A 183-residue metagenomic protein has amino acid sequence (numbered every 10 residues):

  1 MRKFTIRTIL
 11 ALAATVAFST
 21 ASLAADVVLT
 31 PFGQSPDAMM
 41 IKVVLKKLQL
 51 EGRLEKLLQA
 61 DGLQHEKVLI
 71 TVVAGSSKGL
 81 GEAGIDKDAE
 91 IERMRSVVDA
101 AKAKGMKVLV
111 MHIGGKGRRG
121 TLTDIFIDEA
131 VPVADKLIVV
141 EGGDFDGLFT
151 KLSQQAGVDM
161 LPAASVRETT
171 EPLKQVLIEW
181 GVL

Functional and structural regions predicted by a protein language model:
M1-L10: Bacterial N-terminal signal peptides that target proteins for export
F18-A24: Sec/Tat signal peptide C-region and signal peptidase I cleavage site
A24, V139-L183: Charged, low-complexity C-terminal accessory regions
A24-L48: Short, charged N-terminal beta->alpha structural module
L45-H65: A short, well-structured beta->alpha microelement
G81-K104, S153-M160: A short, gly/pro- and small-residue-rich
K104-H112: Short beta-strand/loop segments at the ligand-binding rim of alpha/beta enzyme cores
R119-K151: Structural recognition of alpha->loop->beta junctions
